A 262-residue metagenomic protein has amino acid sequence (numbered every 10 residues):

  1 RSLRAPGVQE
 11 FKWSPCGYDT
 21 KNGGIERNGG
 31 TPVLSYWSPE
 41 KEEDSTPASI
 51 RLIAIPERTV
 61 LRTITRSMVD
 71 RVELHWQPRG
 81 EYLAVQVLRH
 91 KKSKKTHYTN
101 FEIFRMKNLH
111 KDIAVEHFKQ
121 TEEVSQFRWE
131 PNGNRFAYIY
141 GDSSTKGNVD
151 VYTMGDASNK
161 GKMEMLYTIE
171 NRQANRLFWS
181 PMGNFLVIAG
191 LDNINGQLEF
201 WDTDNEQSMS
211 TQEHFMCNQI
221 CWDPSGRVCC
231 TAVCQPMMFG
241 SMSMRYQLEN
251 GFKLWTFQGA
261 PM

Functional and structural regions predicted by a protein language model:
R1-E10, I55-D70, M106-E123, G155-Q173 (+1 more regions): Multi-bladed beta-propeller domains
A5-R27, V69-G80, E116-R135, T168-M182 (+1 more regions): Conserved beta-propeller blade repeats
N28-E43, Q86-T99, G141, A232-N250: Short, conserved, GDST-rich strand-edge loop motifs in beta-rich repeat architectures
L34, G80-L83, F136, G183-L186 (+1 more regions): Hydrophobic beta-strand positions that form the internal "hydrophobic ladder" of WD40/Gbeta-like beta-propeller blades
A48-P56, Y98-L109, D150-D156, L198-D202 (+1 more regions): Beta-propeller blade signature
I50-P56, T63-T65, E73-L74, P78-Q86 (+5 more regions): Extended repeat-based solenoid scaffolds, especially LRR ectodomains and other repeat-derived architectures
R79-E81, V85-L88, M106, N132 (+8 more regions): Short amphipathic alpha-helices and their capping/turn residues within compact interaction modules
R172-T203, Q207, T211-G240, M244: Loop/turn-rich, solvent-exposed surfaces of beta-rich toroidal or solenoidal domains
